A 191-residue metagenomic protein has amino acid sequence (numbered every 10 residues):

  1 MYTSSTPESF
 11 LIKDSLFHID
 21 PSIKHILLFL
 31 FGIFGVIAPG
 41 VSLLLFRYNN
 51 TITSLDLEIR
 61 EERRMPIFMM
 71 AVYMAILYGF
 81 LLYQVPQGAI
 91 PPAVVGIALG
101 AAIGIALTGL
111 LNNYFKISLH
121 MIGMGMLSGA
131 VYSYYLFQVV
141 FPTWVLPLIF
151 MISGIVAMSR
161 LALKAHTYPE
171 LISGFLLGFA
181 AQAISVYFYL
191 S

Functional and structural regions predicted by a protein language model:
M1-L27, G79-V95, Y132-V145, A183-S191: Helix-coil boundary and interhelical linker segments in multi-pass alpha-helical membrane proteins
S4-D20, P39-Y48, P91-A98, K116-L127: Hydrophobic alpha-helical transmembrane segments
P21-I37, G100: Alpha-helical transmembrane segments
L44-I59: Membrane-helix interface/capping segments
N49, I76-Q87, A106-N113: Membrane-helix exit/interface motif
L55-M70: Juxtamembrane helix-capping/reentrant segments at transmembrane boundaries
M69-F80, G123-S128, G178: Core segments of transmembrane alpha-helices that mediate helix-helix packing or line hydrophobic substrate/ligand
P91-S191: Membrane-embedded catalytic cores of phosphoryl/pyrophosphoryl-handling enzymes
